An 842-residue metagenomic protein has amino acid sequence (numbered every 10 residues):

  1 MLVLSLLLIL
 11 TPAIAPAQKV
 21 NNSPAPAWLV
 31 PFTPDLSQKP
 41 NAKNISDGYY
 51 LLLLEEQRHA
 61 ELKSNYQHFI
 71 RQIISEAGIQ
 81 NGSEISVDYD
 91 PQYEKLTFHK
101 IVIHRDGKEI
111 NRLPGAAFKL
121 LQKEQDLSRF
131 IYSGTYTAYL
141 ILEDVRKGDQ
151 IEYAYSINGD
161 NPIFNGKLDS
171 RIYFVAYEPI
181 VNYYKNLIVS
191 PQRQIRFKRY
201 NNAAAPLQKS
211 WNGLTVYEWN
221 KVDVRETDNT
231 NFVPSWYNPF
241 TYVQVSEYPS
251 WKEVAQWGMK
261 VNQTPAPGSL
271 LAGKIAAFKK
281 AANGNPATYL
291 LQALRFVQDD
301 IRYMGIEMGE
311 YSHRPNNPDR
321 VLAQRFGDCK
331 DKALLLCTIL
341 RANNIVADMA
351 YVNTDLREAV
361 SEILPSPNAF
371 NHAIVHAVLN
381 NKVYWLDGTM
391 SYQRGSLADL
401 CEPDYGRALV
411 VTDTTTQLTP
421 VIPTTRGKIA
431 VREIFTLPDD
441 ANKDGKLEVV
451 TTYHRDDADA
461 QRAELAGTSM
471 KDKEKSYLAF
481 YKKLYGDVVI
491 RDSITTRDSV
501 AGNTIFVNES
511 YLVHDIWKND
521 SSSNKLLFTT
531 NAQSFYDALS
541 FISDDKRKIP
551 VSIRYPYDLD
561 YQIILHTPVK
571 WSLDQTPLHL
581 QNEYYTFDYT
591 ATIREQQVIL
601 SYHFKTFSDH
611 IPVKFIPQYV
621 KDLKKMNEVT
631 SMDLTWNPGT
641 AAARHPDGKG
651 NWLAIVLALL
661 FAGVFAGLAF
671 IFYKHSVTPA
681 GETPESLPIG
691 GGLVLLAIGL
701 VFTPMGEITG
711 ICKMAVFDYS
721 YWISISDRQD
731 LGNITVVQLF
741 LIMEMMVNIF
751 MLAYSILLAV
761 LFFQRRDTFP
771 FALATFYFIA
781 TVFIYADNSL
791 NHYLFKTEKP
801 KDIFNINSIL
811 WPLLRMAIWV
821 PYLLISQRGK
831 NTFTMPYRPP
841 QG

Functional and structural regions predicted by a protein language model:
M1-N22: Bacterial Sec-dependent N-terminal signal peptides
L2-L4, D223-R225, S755-L757: Short hydrophobic "helix-edge" motifs at membrane interfaces and signal-peptide entry regions
L10, K185, W219-K221, I275 (+5 more regions): Generic low-polarity alpha-helical segments
A13, A17, F240, P840-Q841: Generic low-complexity segments that are intrinsically disordered, proline-rich and/or Lys/Arg-biased
Q18-W652: A sensor for short, sequence-defined functional sites
G650-G842: Topology signature of small-to-medium multi-pass alpha-helical membrane proteins
